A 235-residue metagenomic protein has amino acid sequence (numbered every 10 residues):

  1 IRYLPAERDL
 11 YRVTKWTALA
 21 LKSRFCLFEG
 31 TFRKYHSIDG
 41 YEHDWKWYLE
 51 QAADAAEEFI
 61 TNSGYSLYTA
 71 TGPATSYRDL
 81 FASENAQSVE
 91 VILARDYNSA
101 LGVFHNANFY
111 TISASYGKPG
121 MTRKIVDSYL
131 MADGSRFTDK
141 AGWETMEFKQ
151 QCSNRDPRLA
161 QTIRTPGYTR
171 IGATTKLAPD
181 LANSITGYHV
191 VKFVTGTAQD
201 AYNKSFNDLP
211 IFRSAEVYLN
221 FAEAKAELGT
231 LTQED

Functional and structural regions predicted by a protein language model:
I1-L4, L21, F25-K34, N220-E227: Well-ordered alpha-helical scaffold segments within catalytic/enzyme domains
R2-R12: Flexible helix-coil transition and linker loops at the boundaries of alpha-helical arrays
A6, D39-H43, Y202-F206: Short coil/turn segments at secondary-structure junctions
R8, K140, T145, D200-N203: Hydrophobic alpha-helical segments with strong N-terminal bias
D9, K46, T230-Q233: Short coil/turn and helix-start
R12-L19, R24-L181: An aromatic- and glycine-enriched ligand-binding surface/loop that stacks and positions planar moieties
F148-D235: C-terminal substrate/ligand-recognition segments
